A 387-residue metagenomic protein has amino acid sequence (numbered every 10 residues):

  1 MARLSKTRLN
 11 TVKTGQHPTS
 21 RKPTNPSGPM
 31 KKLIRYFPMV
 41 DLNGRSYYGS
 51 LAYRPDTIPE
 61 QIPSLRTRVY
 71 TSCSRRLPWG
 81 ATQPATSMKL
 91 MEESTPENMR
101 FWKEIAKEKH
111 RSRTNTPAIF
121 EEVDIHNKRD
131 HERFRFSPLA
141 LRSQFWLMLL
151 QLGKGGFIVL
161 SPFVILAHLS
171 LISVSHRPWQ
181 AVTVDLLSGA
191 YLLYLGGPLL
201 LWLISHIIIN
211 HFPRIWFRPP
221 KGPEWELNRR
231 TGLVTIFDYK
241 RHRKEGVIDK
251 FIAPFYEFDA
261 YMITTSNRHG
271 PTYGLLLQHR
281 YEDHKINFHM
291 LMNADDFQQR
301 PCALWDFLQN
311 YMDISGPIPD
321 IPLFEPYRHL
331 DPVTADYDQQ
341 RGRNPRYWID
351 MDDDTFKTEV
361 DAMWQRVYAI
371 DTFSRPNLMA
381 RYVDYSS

Functional and structural regions predicted by a protein language model:
A2-R142, D283-S387: Terminal and domain-flanking low-complexity segments
S27, K31, S137-K221, D336-S387: Alpha-helical transmembrane spans
S137-F145, D238-H242, Q278-Y281: Secondary-structure transition/turn motif
L201-D249: Conserved beta-hairpin
P220-G222, G270-Y273: Short, surface-exposed coil-to-beta transition loops
L233-V234, R243-N267: Phosphoinositide-dependent membrane-docking surfaces
I263-T264, R268-T272, L304-M312: Short, surface-exposed secondary-structure junctions/capping segments
P271-I286: Short, surface-exposed polybasic-and-hydrophobic patches located at secondary-structure transitions
